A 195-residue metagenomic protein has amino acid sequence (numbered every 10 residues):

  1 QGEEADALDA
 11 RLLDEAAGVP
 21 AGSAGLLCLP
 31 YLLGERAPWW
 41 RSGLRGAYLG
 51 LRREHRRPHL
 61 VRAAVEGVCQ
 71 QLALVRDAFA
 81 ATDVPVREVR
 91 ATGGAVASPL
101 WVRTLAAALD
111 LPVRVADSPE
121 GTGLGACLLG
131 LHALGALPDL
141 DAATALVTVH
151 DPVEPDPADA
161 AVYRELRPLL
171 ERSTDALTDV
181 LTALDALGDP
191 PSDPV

Functional and structural regions predicted by a protein language model:
Q1-V195: Glycine/Thr-rich phosphate-binding loops that ligate phosphate moieties of nucleotide and other phosphorylated ligands
